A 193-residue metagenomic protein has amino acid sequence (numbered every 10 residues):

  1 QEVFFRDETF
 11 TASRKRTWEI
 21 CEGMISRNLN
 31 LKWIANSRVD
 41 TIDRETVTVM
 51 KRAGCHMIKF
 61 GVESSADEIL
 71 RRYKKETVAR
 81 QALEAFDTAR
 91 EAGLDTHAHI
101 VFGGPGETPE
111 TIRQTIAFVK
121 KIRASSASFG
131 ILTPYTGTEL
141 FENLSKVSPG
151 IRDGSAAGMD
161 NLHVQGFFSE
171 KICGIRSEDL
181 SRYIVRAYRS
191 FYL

Functional and structural regions predicted by a protein language model:
R6-T9: Glycine-rich Rossmann NAD(P)(H)-binding loop
T11-R14, I20-L193: A structural motif corresponding to the C-terminal lobe/cap of the Radical SAM core domain
